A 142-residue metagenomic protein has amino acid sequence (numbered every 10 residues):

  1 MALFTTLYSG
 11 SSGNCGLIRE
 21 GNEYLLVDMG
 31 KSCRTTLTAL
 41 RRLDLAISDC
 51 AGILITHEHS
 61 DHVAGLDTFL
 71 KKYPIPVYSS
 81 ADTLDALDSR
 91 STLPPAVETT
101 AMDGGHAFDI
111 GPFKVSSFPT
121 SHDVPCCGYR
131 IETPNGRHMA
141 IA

Functional and structural regions predicted by a protein language model:
M1-L43, C127-A142: Conserved beta-strand hairpin/beta-sheet module of binuclear metal-dependent hydrolase folds, prominently
A2, L45-S48, P94-P95, F113: Structured loop/turn residues at beta-strand edges in well-structured enzyme cores
L7, L17, D44, D67-F69 (+2 more regions): Short secondary-structure boundary/capping segments
G10-G13, G30, D61-G65, G105 (+2 more regions): Glycine-centered flexibility sites
I18, D28, H57, V77 (+3 more regions): Divalent metal-coordination and catalytic microenvironments
G21-E23, K71-I75, L93-P95, N135-R137: Short glycine/proline-enriched coil/turn segments at helix->beta-strand junctions
S32-S79, E98: Active-site metal-binding motif and surrounding structural segment of the metallo-beta-lactamase
A81-G136: Metallo-beta-lactamase
